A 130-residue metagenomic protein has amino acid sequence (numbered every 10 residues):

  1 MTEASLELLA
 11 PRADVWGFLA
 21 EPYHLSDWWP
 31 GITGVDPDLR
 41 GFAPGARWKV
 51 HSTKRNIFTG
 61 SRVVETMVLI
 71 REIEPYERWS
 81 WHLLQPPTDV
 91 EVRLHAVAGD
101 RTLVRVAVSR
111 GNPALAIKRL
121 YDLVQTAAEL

Functional and structural regions predicted by a protein language model:
M1-A43: Hydrophobic ligand-binding cavity/cleft-lining segments
E3-E7, V63-M67, D89-E91, R105: Well-ordered beta-strand positions in beta-sheet-rich domains
E7, R71-E72, H95-A96: Well-ordered beta-strand positions
D14-L19, L25, V50, I70 (+3 more regions): Hydrophobic pocket/interface hotspot
Y23, D27, N56, Q125-A128: Secondary-structure transition/hinge residues
D36-P86, G99, L115: Glycine-rich portal/gate segments that line the openings of hydrophobic small-molecule binding cavities
E77-L130: Beta-strand/loop substructures that line and gate deep hydrophobic ligand-binding cavities in soluble
